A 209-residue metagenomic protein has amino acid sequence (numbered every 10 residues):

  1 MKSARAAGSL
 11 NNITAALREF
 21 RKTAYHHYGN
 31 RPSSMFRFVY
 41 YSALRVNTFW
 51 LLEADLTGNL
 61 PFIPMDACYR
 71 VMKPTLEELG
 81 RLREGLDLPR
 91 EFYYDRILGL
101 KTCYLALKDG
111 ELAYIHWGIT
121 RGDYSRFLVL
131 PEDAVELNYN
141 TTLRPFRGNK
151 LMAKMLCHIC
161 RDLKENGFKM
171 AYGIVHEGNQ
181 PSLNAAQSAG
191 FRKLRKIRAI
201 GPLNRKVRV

Functional and structural regions predicted by a protein language model:
M1-P74, R90-F92: Acyl-donor-binding surface of acyltransferase catalytic domains
L52, R192-K206: Conserved catalytic-core motifs of GNAT/GCN5-like acyltransferases
R83-R144, C157: A conserved beta-strand-loop-helix scaffold within acyl/acetyltransferase catalytic domains
R121, L137, H176-G178, A199: An acidic- and aromatic-residue-enriched active-site/binding cleft used to recognize and process polar
Y139-T142, G148-E165, M170, N184-S188: Conserved acetyl-CoA-binding loop-helix of GNAT-fold acetyltransferases
K164, P181, N204-R205: Short secondary-structure boundary/hinge segments and terminal tails
A171-V175: Conserved hydrophobic beta-strand within the GNAT/NAT acetyltransferase core sheet that lines the active-site cleft
E177-K196: Conserved active-site alpha-helix within GNAT-family acetyltransferase domains
